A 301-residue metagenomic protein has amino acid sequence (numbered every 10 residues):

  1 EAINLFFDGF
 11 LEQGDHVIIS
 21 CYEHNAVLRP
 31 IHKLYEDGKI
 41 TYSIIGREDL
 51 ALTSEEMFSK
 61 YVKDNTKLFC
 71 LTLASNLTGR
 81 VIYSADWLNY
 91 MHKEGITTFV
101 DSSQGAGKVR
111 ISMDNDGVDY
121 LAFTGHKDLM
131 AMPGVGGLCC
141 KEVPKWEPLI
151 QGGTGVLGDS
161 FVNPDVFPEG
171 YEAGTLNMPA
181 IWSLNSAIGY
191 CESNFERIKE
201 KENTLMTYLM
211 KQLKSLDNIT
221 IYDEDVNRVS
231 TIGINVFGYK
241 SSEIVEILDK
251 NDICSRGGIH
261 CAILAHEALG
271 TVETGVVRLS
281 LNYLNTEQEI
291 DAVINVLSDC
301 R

Functional and structural regions predicted by a protein language model:
E1-R301: Pyridoxal 5′-phosphate
